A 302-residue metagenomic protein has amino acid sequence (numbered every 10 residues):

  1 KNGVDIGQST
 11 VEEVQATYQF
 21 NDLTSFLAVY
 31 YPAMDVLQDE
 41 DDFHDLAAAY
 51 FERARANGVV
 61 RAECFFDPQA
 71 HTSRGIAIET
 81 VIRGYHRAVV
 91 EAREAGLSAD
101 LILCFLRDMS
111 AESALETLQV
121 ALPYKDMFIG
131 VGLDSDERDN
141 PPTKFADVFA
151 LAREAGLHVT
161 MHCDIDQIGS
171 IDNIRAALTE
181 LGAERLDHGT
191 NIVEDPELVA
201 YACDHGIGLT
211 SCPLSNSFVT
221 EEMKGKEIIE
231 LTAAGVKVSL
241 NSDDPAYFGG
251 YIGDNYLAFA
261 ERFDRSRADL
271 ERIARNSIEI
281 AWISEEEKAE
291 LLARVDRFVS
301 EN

Functional and structural regions predicted by a protein language model:
K1-V159, D166-D172, L178-E180, R185 (+1 more regions): Metal-cofactor-binding active-site regions of metalloenzymes
